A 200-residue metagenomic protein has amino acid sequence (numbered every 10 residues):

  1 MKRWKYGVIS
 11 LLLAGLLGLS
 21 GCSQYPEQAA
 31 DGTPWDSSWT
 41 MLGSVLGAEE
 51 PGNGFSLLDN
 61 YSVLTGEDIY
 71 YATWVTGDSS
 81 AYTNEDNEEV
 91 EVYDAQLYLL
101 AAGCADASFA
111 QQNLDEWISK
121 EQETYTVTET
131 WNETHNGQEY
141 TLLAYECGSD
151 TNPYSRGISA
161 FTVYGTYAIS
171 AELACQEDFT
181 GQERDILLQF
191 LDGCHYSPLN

Functional and structural regions predicted by a protein language model:
M1-I9: Bacterial N-terminal signal peptides that target proteins for export
G18-G21: C-terminal motif of bacterial Sec signal peptides marking the signal peptidase cleavage site
S23-P26: Bacterial signal peptide processing site
A48-A105: Secretory pathway targeting signatures of secreted, lumenal, and periplasmic proteins
E49, N53, S170-N200: Surface-exposed amphipathic alpha-helical segments
Y71-V75, S155-G165: Short, surface-exposed beta-strand/loop micro-motifs that present aromatic residues
A95-Y125, L187-L191: Long, charged/polar, surface-exposed segments that mediate recognition or autoinhibition
D115-A160: Signature of long, low-cysteine stretches enriched in small and polar/charged residues
